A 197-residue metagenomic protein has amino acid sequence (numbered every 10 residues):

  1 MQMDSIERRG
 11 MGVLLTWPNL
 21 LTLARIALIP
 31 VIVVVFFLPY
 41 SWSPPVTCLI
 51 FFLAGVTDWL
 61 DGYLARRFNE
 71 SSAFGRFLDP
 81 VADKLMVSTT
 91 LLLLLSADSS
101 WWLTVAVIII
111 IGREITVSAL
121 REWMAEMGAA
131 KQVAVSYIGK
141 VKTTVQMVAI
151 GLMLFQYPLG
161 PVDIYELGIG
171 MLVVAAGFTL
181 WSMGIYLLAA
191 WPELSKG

Functional and structural regions predicted by a protein language model:
Q2-T22, I26-L28, V33-V34, C48-F52 (+1 more regions): A feature for the membrane-embedded catalytic helix bundles of lipid/isoprenoid biosynthetic enzymes
Y40-L49: Extracellular/periplasmic helix-loop-helix junction of adjacent transmembrane segments in MFS-like secondary
S72: Aspartate-rich (DDxxD/NDxxD/DxxxD) Mg2+/diphosphate-binding motifs and their adjoining helix-loop segments
